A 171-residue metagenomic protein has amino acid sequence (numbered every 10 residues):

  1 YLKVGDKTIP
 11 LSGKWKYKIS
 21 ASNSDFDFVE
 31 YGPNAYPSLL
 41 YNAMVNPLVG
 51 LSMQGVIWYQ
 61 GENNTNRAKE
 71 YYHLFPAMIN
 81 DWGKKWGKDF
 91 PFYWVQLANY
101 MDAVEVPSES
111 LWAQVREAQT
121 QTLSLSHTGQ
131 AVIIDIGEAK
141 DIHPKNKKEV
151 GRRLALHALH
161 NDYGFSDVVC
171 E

Functional and structural regions predicted by a protein language model:
Y1-E171: Cell-envelope and extracellular/periplasmic
